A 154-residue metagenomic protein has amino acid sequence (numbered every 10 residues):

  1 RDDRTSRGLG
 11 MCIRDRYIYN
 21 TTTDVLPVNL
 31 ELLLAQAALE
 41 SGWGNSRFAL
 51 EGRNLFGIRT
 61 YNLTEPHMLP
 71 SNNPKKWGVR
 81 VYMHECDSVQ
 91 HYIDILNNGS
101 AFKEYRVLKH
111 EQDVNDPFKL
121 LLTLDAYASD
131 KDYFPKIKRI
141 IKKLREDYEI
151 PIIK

Functional and structural regions predicted by a protein language model:
R1-I13: Single conserved hydrophobic/aromatic residue that forms the stacking wall/gate of nucleotide- or nucleobase-binding
I13-R14, S41-F102: Peptidoglycan-targeting cell-wall enzymes and recognition modules
Y17-T22: N-terminal post-signal-peptidase region of extra-cytosolic proteins
V25-L26: A glycine-rich, coil/turn loop motif that links secondary-structure elements
N29-G44: Short, functionally critical alpha-helical segments immediately adjacent to catalytic or ligand/cofactor-binding
N73-K154: Non-catalytic cell-wall polysaccharide-engagement segments
